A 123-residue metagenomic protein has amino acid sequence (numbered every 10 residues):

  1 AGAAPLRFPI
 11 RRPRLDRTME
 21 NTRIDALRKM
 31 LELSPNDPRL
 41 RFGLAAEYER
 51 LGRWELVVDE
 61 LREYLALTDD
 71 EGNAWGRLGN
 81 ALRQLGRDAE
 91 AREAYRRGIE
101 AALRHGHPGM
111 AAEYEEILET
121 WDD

Functional and structural regions predicted by a protein language model:
K29-E32, R62-A66, E100: Conserved structural position within tetratricopeptide repeats
